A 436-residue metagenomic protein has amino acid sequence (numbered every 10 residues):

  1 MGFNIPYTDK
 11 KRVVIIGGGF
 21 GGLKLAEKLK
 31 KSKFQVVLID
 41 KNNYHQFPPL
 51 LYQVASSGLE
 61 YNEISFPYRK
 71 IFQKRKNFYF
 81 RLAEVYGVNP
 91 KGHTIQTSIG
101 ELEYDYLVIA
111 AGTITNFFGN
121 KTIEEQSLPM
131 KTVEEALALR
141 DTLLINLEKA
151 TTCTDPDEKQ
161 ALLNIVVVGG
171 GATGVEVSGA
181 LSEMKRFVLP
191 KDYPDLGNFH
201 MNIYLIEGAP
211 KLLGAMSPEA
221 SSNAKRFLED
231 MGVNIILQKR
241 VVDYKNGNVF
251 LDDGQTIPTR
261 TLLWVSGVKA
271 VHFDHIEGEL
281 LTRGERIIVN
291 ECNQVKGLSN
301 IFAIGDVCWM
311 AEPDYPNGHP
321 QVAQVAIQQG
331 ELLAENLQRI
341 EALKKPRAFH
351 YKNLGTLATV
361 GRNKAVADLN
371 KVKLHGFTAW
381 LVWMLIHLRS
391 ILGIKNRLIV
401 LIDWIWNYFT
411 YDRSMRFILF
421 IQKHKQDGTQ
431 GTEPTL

Functional and structural regions predicted by a protein language model:
M1-V14, F78-V166, L263: FAD-binding core/adjacent interface of flavoenzyme oxidoreductases
G2-R81, Y86, A172-A215, L263 (+1 more regions): Beta1-alpha1 glycine-rich phosphate/pyrophosphate-binding loop at the start of Rossmann-like nucleotide-binding domains
I16, E103-T113, V241, V249 (+2 more regions): Short hydrophobic core segments
G21, G112-T115, S178, V268-A270: Short glycine-rich anion-binding loops that position phosphate/pyrophosphate groups of nucleotides and phosphorylated
K76-G87, S182-E291, V295-G297, P346: A Rossmann-like FAD-binding core segment of flavoenzymes
E125-P156, G247-N248, T256-Q328, E335: FAD-site-proximal beta/loop scaffold in flavoenzymes
K159-M216, N223, N234-I236, P320-L337 (+2 more regions): Rossmann-like dinucleotide-binding core of oxidoreductases
A334-L436: C-terminal, flexible cofactor-proximal segment of oxidoreductases
